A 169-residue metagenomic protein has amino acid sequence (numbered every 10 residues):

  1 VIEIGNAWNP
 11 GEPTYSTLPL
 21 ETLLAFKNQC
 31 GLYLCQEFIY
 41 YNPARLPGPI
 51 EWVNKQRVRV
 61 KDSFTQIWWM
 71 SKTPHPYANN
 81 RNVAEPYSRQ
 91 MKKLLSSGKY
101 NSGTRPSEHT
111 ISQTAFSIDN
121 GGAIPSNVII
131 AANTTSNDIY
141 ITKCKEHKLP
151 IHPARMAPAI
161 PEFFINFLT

Functional and structural regions predicted by a protein language model:
V1-T169: Core catalytic lobe of class I
